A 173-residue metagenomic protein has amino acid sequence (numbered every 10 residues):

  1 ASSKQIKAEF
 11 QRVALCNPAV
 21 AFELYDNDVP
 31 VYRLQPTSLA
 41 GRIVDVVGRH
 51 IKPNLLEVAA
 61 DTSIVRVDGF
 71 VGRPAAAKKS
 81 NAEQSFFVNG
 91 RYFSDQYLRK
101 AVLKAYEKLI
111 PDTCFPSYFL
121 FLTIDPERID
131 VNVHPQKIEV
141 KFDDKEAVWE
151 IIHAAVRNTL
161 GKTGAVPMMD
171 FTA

Functional and structural regions predicted by a protein language model:
A1-A173: N-terminal phosphate-binding caps/lids of nucleotide- and nucleic-acid-binding domains
